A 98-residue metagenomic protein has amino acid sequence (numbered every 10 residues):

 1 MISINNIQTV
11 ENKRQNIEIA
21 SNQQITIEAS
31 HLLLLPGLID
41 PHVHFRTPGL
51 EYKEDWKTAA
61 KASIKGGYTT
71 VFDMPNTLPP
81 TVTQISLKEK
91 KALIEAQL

Functional and structural regions predicted by a protein language model:
M1-E28: N-terminal metal-binding scaffold of metallo-dependent hydrolase/deaminase domains
N12, R46-P48, P79: Conserved protein kinase catalytic core
N16-I19, P48-L50, S86: Surface-exposed beta-strand edges and their flanking turn/coil or helix-capping segments
Q23-D73: Replace "His-x-His-based motif
K61-L98: Divalent-metal coordination cores built from histidine and acidic residues
